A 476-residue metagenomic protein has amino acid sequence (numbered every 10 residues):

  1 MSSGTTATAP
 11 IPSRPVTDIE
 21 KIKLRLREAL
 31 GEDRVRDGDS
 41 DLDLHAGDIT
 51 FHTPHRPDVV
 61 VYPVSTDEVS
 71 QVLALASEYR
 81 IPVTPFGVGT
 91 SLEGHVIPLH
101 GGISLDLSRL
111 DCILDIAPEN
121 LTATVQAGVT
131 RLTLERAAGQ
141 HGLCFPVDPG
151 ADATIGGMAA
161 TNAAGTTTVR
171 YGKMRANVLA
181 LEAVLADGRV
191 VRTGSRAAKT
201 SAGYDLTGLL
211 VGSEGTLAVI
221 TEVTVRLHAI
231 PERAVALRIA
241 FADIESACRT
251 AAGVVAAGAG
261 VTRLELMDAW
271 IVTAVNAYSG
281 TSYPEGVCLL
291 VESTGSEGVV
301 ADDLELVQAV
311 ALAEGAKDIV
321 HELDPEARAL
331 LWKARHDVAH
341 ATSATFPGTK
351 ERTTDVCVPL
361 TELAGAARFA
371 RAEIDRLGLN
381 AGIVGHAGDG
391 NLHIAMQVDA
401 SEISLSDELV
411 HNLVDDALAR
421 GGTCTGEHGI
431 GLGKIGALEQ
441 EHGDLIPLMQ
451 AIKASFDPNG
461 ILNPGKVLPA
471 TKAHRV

Functional and structural regions predicted by a protein language model:
M1-V476: Noncatalytic alpha-helical scaffold of FAD-dependent oxidoreductases
